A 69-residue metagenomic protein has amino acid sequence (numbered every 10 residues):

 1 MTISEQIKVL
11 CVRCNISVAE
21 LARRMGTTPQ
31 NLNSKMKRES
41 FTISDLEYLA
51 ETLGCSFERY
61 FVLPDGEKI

Functional and structural regions predicted by a protein language model:
M1-C14, E20: A short, Lys/Arg-rich alpha-helix, primarily the initiator
V12, R23, E51: Alpha-helical residues within the helix-turn-helix
N15-Q30: Short alpha-helical DNA-recognition segment
G26-F41: Recognition helix of helix-turn-helix/homeodomain-like DNA-binding domains that insert into the DNA major groove
R38-E51: Short, basic-rich loop-to-helix N-cap that marks the start of a DNA-contacting helix
G54-I69: Short C-terminal boundary/hinge segments that cap the last helix of small helical domains
